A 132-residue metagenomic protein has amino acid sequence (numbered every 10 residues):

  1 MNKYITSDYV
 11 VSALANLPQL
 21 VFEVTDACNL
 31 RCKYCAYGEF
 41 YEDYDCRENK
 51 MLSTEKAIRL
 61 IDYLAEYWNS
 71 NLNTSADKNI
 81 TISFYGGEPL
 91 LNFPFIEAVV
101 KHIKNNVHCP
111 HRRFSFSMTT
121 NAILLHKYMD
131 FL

Functional and structural regions predicted by a protein language model:
M1: RNA-binding accessory domains that recognize and position tRNA/RNA substrates
Y4-Y128: Conserved alpha-helical substructure of the radical SAM core
L132: Short, conserved loop/helix-junction motifs that constitute active-site signature segments in enzyme catalytic cores
